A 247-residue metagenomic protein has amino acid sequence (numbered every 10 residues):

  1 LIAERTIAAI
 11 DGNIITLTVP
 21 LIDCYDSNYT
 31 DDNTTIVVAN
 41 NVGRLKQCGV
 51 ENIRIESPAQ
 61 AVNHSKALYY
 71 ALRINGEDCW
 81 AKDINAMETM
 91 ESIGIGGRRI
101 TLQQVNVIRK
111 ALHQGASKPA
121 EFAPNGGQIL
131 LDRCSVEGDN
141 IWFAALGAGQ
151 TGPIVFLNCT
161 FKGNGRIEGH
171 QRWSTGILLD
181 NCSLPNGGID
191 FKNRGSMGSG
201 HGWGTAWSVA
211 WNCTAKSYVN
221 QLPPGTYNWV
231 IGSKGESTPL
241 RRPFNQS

Functional and structural regions predicted by a protein language model:
I2, Y69, G76, G126: Short coil/loop residues immediately preceding or within conserved phosphate-binding loops of NTP-utilizing enzyme
I2-P58, V62-S65: Small/polar beta-strand repeat architecture
I10-D11, N75, G96: Structural motif
T30-N40, N63-R73, E88-M90, Q114-A123 (+3 more regions): Extracellular beta-strand/beta-solenoid scaffold signature
K46-S57, D78-E88, R98-L112, G126-N140 (+3 more regions): Right-handed parallel beta-helix
W142-F143, R166-E168, N186-K192, S217-P224: Acidic/polar loop patches that form or flank catalytic/metal-binding clefts of enzymes that bind anionic ligands
G198-S247: Long terminal segments
